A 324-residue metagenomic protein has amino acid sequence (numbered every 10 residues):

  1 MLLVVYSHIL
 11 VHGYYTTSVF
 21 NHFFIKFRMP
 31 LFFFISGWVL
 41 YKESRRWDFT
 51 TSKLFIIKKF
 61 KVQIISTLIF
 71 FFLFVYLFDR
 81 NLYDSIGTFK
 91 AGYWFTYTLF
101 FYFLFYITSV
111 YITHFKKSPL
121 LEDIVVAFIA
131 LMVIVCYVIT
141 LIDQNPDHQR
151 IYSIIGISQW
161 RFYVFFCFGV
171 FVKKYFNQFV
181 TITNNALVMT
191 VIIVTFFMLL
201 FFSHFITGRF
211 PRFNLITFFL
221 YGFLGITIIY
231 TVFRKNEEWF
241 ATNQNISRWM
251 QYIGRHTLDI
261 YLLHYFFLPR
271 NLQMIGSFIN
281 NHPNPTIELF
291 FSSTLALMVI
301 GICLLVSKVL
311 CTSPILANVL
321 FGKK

Functional and structural regions predicted by a protein language model:
M1-K324: Alpha-helical transmembrane segments and their immediate juxtamembrane cytosolic regions
